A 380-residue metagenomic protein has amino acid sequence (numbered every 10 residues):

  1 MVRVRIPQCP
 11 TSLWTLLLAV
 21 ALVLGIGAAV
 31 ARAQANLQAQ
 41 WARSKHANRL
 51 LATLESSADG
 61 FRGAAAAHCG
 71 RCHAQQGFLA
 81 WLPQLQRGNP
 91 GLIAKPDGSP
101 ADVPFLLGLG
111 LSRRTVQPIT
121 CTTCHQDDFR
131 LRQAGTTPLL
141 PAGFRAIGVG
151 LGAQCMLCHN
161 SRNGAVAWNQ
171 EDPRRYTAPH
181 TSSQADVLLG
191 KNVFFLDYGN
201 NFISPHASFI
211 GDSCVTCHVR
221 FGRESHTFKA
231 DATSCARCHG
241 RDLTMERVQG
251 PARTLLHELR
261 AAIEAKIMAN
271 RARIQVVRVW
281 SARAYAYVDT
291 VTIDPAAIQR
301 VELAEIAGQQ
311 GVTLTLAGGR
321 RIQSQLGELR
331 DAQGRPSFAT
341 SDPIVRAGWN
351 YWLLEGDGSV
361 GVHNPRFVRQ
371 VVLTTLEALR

Functional and structural regions predicted by a protein language model:
M1-T11: N-terminal secretory signal peptides that target proteins for export/translocation
T15-G25: Bacterial N-terminal signal peptides
A29-A153, L157-F228, L354: Sequence context of c-type cytochrome heme-c attachment sites
W41, N192-S204, D212, V219 (+3 more regions): Long, well-ordered alpha/beta core segments of mature domains
Q84-G98, A230-D231, M245-A262: Gly/Gly-Pro-rich "capping" loops immediately C-terminal to redox-active cysteine motifs in periplasmic/lumenal
D102-S112, Q117-T123, G152-L157, G240-T254 (+1 more regions): Short Fe-S-cluster ligation motifs
C235-A236: Cysteine-rich micro-motifs
R247-Q249, R253, H257-R380: Mature extracytoplasmic or organellar-lumen-exposed domains after removal of signal/transit peptides
